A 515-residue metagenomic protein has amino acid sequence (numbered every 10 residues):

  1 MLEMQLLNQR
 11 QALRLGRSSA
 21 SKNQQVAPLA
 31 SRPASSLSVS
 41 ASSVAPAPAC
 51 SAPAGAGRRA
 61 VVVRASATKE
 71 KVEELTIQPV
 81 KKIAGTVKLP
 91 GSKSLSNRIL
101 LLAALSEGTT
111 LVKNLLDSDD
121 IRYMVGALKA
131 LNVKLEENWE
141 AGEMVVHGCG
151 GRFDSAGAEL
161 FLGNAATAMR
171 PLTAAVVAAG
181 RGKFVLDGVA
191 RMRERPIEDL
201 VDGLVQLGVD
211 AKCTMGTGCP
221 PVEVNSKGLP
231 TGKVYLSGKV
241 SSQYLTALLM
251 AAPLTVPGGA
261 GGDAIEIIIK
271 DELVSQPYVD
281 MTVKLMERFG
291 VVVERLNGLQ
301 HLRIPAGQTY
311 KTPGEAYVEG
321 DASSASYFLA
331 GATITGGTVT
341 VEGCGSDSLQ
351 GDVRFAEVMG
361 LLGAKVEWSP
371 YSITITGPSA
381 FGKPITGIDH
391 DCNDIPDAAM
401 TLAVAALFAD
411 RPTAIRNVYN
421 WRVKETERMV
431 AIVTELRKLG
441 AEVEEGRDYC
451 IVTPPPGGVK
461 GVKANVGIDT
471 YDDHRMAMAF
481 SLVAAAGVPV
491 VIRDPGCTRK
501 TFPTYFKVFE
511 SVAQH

Functional and structural regions predicted by a protein language model:
M1-C50: N-terminal chloroplast transit peptides
G16, G55-G57: Residue-identity detector for glycine
G57-H515: Short, structured segments at the rim of ligand-binding sites
